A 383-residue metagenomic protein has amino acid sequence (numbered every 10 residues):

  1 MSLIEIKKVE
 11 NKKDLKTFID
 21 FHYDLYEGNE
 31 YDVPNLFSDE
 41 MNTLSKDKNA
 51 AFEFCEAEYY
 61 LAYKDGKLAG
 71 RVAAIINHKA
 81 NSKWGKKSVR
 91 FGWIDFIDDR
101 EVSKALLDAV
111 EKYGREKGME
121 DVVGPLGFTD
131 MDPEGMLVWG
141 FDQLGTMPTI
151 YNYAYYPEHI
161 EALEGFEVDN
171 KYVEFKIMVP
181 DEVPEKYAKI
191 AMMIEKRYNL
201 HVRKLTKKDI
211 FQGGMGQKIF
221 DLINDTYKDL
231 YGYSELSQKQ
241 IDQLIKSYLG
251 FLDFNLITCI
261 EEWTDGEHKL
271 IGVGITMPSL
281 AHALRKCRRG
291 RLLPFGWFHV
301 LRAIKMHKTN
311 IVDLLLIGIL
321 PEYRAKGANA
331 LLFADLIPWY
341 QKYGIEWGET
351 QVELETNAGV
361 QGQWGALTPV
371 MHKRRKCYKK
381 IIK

Functional and structural regions predicted by a protein language model:
M1-Y31: Generic start-of-chain signal for non-secretory N-termini
L3-I4, I150-L230: Acyltransferase donor/substrate-recognition loop-hinge adjacent to the catalytic core
K12-D14, S38, N42-K46, E53-A62 (+6 more regions): Catalytic cores of nucleotide-enabled group-transfer and carboxylate-activating enzymes in metabolic and assembly-line
H22-Y60, K64, V72-S82, I210-I317: A conserved beta-strand-loop-helix scaffold within acyl/acetyltransferase catalytic domains
K83-G165, R288-A366: Acyl-donor binding region in acyl/amide transferases
V123, K176, C259, I275 (+1 more regions): Short beta-strand segments
I177-P180, K379-K383: Short beta-strand-to-coil "C-cap" segments at the C-terminal boundary of structured domains/repeats, marking
A366-C377: A structural motif corresponding to the C-terminal lobe/cap of the Radical SAM core domain
